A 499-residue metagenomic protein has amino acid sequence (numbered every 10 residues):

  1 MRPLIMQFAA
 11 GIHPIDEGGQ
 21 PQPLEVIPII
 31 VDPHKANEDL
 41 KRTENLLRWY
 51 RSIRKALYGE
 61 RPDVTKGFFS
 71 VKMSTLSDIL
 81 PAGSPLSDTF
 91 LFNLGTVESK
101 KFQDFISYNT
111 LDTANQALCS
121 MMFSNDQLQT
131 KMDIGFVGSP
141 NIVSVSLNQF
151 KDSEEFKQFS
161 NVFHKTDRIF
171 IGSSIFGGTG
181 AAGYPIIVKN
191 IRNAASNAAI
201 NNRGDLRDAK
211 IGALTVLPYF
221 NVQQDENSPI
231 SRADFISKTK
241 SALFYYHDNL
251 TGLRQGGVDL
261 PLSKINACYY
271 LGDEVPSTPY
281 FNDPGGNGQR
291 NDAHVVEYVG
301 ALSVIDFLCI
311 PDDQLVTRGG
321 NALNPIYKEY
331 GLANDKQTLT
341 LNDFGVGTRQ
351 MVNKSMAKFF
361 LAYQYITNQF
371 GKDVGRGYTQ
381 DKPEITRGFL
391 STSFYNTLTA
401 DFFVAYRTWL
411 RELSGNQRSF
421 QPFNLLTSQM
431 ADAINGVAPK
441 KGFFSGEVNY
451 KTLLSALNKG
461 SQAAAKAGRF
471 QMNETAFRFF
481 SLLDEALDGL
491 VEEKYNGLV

Functional and structural regions predicted by a protein language model:
M1, K35, S173-G183: Gly/Ser/Thr-rich loops at beta-strand to alpha-helix junctions that form or flank small-molecule/cofactor-binding
R2-D167, P185, S196-I211, T215-V499: Terminal, contiguous helix-loop blocks that mediate binding/assembly
G180-R192: Short Gly/Thr/Asp-enriched flexible loops that form oxyanion-binding sites at enzyme active sites
